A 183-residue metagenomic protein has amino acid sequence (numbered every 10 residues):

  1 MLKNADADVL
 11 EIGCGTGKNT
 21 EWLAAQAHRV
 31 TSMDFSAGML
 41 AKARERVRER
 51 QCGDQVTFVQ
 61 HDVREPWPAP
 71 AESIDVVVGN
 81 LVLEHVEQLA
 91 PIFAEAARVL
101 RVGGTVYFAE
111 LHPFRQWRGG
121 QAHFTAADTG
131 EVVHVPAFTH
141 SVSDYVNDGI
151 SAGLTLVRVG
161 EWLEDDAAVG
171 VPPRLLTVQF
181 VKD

Functional and structural regions predicted by a protein language model:
M1-A7: Conserved alpha-helix/loop element of class I SAM-dependent methyltransferases that forms part of the SAM/SAH-binding
D8-E65: Class I SAM-dependent methyltransferase SAM/SAH-binding core
W67-V76: A short acidic, Gly/Pro-enriched loop at the edge of an enzyme's catalytic core that lines a small-molecule cofactor
D75-L89: A short SAM/SAH-binding and catalytic strip from SAM-dependent methyltransferases
A90-V102: A short glycine-rich, Lys/Arg-flanked "PGG" loop and its adjoining helix->strand segment in the class I
T105-V132, P136: Conserved class I S-adenosyl-L-methionine
A137-V159: Short alpha-helix
A167-D183: Core SAM-dependent methyltransferase catalytic element
